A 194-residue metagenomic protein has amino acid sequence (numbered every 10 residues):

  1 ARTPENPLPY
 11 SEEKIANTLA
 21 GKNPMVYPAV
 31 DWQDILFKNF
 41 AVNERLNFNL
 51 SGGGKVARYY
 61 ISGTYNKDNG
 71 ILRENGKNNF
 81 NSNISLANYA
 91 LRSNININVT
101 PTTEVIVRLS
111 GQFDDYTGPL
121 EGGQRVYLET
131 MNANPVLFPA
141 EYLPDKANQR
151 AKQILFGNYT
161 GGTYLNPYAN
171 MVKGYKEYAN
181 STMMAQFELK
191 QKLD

Functional and structural regions predicted by a protein language model:
A1-K22, E121: Conserved small-residue
P4, Y10-E12, D31, P135-V136 (+1 more regions): Helix N-terminus capping/helix-initiation residues
P24-T64, D68-I71, S82-T163, K176-A179: Flexible loop and strand-edge segments within Gram-negative outer membrane beta-barrel domains
N75-F80: Flexible, solvent-exposed loop segments that connect beta-strands
Y168-M171: Surface-exposed, low-complexity/disordered Ser/Thr/Gly/Pro/Asn-rich loops and linkers
Q191-D194: Short, intrinsically disordered, charge-balanced linker/junction segments flanking boundaries in proteins
